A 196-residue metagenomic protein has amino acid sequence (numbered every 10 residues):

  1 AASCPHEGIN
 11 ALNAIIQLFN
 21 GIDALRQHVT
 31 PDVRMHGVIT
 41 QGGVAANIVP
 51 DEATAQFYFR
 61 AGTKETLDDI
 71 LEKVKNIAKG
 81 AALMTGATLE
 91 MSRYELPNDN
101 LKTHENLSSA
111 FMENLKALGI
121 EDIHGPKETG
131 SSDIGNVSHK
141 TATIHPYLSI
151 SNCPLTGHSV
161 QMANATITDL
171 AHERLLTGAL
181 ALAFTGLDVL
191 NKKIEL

Functional and structural regions predicted by a protein language model:
A1-S109, E113-L115, P126-G135: Midchain, well-structured core segments that form catalytic/ion-binding scaffolds
Q17-A24, A183-N191: Short glycine/serine- and small hydrophobic-enriched flexible loop segments
T30, K193-I194: Residue-level recognition of short, well-ordered coil/turn positions that link secondary-structure elements
T85, L190-K193: Long, hydrophobic, amphipathic alpha-helical segments used as structural scaffolds
L118-D122: Acyltransferase
I123-A181, T185-V189, L196: Zn-dependent metallopeptidase/amidohydrolase metal-coordination segment
